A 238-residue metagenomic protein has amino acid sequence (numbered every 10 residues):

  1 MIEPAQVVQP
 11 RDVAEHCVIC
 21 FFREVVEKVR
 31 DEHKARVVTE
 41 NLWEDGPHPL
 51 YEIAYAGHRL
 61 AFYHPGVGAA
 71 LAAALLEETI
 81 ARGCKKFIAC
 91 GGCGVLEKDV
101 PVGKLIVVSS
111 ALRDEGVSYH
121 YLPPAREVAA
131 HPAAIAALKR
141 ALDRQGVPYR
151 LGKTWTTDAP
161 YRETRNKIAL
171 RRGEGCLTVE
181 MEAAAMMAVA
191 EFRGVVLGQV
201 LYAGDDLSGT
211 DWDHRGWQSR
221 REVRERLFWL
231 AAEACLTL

Functional and structural regions predicted by a protein language model:
M1-A137: Metabolite-binding pocket within alpha/beta catalytic cores that recognizes anionic/polar moieties
V37-W43, G146-K153, L238: Flexible, glycine/charged-enriched surface loops at secondary-structure junctions
K85-K86, L177, V196: Short acidic/polar active-site loop segments enriched in Thr and Asp
A125-G173: Active-site rim beta-loop-alpha module in soluble metabolic enzymes
A137-Q145, V189, L230-L238: Generic non-transmembrane alpha-helical segments
A184-S219: Zn-dependent metallopeptidase/amidohydrolase metal-coordination segment
L207-L238: His/Asp/Glu-rich mid-to-C-terminal helical/loop segments that flank catalytic regions of hydrolases
